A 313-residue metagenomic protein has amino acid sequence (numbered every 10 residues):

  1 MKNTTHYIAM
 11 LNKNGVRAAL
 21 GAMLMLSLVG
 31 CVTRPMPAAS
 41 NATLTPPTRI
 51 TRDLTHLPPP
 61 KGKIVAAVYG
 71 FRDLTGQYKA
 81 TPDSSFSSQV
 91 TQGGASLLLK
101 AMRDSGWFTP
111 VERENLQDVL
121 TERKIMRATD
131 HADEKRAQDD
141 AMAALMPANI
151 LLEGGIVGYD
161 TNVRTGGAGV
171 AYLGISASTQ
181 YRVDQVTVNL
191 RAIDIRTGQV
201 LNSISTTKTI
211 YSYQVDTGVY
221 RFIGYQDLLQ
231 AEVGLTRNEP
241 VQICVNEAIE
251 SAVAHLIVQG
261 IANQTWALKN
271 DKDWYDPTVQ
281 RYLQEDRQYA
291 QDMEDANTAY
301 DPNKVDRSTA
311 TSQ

Functional and structural regions predicted by a protein language model:
K2-L20: Bacterial N-terminal signal peptides that target proteins for export
A22-M25: Processing junctions and N-termini across compartments
S27-G30: C-terminal motif of bacterial Sec signal peptides marking the signal peptidase cleavage site
V32-G62, Q180-Q313: C-terminal/domain-edge helix-coil "capping" segments
I64-V65, Y69-N162, Q185-N189, I193-N202 (+2 more regions): N-terminal segment of the mature soluble domain
D139-D140, G174-S178: Extracellular loop and loop/strand-boundary signature of outer-membrane beta-barrel proteins
T165-V170, D216-V219: Outer-membrane beta-barrel translocator domains and adjoining extracellular loop/strand segments of Gram-negative
V170-I175, D227: Flexible, solvent-exposed loop segments that connect beta-strands
